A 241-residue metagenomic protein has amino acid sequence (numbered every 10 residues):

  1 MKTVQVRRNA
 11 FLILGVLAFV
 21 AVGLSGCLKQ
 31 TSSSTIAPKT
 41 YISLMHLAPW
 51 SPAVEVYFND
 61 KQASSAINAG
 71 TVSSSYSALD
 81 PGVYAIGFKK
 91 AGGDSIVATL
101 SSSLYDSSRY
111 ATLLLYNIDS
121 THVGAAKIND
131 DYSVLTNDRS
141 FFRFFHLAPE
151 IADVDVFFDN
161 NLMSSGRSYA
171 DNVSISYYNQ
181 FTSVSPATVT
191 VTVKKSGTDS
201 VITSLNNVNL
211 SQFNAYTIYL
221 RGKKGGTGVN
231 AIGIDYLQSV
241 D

Functional and structural regions predicted by a protein language model:
K2-L14: Bacterial N-terminal signal peptides that target proteins for export
G15-F19: Hydrophobic helical h-region of N-terminal Sec-dependent signal peptides in bacterial secretory/periplasmic proteins
V22-G26: C-terminal motif of bacterial Sec signal peptides marking the signal peptidase cleavage site
C27-D241: Intrinsically disordered, low-complexity polar regions and short flexible loop motifs
